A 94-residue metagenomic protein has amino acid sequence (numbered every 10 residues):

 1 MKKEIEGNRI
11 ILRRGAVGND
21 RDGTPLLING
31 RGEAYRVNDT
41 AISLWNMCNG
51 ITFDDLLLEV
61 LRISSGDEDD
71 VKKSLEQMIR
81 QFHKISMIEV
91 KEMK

Functional and structural regions predicted by a protein language model:
M1-I42, N46, K91: Acidic, low-complexity/disordered tracts enriched in E/D and polar residues
E33-K94: Long, charge-rich, low-complexity alpha-helical segments
